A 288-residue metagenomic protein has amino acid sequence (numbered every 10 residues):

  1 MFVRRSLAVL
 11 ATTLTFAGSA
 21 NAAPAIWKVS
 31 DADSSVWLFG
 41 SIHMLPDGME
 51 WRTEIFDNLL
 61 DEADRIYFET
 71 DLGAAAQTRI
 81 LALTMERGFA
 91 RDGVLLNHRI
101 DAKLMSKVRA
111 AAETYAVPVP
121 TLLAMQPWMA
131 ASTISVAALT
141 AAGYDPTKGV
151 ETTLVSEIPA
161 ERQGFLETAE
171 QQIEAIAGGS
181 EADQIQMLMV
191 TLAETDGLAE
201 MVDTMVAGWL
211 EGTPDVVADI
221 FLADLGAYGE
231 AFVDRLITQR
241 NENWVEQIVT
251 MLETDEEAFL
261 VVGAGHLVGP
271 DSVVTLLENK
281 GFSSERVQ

Functional and structural regions predicted by a protein language model:
M1-R5: Positively charged n-region of N-terminal signal peptides that target proteins for export
S6-A17: Bacterial N-terminal signal peptides
L14-T15, W51, V273: Alpha-helical transmembrane segments and their juxtamembrane interfaces
G18-A22: Sec/Tat signal peptide C-region and signal peptidase I cleavage site
A23-F232, L236: Structured, acidic catalytic/metal-binding patches in enzyme active sites
E230-Q288: A cross-kingdom marker for long, charged
